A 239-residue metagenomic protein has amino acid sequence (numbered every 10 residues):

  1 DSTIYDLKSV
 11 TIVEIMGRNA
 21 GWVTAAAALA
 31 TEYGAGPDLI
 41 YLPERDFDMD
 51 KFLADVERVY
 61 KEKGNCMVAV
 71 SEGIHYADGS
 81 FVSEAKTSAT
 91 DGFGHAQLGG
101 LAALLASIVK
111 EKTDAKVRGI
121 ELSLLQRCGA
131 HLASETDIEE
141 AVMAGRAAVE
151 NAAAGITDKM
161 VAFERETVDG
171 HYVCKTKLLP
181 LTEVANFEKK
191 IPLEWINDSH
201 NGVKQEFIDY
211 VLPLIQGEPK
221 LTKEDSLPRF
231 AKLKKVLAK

Functional and structural regions predicted by a protein language model:
D1-R118: Accessory alpha-helical/coil subdomains and C-terminal extensions that flank or cap enzyme catalytic cores
E84-K239: C-terminal non-catalytic interaction/assembly regions of soluble proteins
